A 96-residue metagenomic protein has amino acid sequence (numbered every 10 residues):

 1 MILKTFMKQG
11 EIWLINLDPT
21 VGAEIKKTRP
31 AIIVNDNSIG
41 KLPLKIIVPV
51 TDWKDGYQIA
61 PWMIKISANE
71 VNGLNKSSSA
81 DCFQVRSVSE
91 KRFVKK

Functional and structural regions predicted by a protein language model:
M1-K96: Conserved functional hotspots at enzyme active or ligand-binding sites that engage polyanionic ligands
